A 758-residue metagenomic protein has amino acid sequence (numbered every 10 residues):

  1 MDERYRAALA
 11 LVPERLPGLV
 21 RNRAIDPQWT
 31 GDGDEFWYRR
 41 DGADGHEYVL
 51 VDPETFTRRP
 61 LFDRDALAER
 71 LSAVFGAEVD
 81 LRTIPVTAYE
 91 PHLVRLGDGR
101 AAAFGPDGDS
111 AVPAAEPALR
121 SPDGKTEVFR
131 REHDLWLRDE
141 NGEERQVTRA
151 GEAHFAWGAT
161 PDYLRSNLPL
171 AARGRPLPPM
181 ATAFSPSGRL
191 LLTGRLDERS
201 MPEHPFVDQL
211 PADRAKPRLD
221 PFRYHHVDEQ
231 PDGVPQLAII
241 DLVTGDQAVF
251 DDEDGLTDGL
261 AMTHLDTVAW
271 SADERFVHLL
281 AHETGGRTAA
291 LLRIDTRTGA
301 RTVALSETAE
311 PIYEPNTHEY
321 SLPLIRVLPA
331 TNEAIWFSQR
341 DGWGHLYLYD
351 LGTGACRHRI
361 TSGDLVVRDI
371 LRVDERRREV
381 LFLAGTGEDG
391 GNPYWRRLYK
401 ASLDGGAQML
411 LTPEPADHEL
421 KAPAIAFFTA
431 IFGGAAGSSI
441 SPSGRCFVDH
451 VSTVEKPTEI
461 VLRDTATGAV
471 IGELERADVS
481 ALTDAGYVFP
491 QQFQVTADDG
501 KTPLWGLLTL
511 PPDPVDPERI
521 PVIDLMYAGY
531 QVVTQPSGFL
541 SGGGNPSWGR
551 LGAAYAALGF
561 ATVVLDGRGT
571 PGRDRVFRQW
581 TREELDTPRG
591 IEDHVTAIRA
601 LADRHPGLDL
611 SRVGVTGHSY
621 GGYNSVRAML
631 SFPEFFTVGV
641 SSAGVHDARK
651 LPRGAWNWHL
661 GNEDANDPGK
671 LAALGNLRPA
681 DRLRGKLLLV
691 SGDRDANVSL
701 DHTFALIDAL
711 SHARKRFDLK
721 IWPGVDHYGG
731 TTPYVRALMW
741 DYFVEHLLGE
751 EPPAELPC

Functional and structural regions predicted by a protein language model:
M1-T458, L462-R463, S480-L482, P753-C758: Beta-propeller folds
P27, E274, L280, R377 (+1 more regions): Serine-hydrolase catalytic core recognition
